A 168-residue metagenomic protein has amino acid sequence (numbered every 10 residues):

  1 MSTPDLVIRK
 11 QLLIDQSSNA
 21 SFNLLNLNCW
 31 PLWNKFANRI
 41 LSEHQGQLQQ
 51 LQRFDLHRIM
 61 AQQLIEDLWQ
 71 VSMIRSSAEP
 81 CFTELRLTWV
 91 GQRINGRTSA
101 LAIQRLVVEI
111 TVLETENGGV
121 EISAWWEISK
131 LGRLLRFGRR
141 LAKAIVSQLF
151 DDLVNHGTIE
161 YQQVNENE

Functional and structural regions predicted by a protein language model:
M1-L13, R39-L41, P80, N117 (+3 more regions): Hydrophobic-ligand-binding modules of eukaryotic lipid transfer/binding families
M1-Q50: Hydrophobic ligand-binding cavity/cleft-lining segments
S2, V7, D55-R58, I94-T111 (+4 more regions): Soluble, non-transmembrane catalytic domains of enzymes that act on hydrophobic metabolites at membranes
A20-L25, W30, V71, I122-A124 (+1 more regions): Hydrophobic pocket/interface hotspot
Q47-L68: Short, well-structured hydrophobic secondary-structure segments
D55-H57, R86-I94, W125-S129: Generic short beta-strand segments
A61-G119: Hydrophobic-ligand binding "helix-grip"
E121, E127-E168: A conserved amphipathic terminal alpha-helix motif
